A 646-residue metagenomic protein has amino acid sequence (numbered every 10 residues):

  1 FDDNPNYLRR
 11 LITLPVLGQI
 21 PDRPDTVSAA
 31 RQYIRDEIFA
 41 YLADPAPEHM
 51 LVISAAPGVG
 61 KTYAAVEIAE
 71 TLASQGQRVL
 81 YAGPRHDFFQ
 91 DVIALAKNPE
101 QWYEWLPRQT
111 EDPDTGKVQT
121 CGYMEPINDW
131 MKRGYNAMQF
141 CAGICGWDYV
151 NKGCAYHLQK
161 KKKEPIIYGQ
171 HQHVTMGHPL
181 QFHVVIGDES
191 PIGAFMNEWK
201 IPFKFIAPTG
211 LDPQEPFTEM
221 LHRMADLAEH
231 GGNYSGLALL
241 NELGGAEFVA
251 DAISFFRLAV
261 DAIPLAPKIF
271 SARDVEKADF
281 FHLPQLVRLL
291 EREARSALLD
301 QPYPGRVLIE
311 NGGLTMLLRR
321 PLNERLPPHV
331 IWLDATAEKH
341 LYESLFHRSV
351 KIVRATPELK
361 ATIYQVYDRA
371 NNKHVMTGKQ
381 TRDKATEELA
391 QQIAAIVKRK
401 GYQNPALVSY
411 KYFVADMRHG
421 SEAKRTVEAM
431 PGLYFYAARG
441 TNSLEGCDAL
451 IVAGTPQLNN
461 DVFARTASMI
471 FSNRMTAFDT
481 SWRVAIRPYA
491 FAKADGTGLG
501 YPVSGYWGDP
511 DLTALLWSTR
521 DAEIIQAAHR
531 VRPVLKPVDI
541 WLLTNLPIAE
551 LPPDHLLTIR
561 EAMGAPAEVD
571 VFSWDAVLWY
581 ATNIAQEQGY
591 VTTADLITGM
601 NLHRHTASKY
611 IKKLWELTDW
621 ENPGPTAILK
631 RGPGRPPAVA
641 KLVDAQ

Functional and structural regions predicted by a protein language model:
F1-Q646: ASCE RecA-like P-loop NTPase motor cores that couple ATP hydrolysis to mechanical translocation on nucleic acids
